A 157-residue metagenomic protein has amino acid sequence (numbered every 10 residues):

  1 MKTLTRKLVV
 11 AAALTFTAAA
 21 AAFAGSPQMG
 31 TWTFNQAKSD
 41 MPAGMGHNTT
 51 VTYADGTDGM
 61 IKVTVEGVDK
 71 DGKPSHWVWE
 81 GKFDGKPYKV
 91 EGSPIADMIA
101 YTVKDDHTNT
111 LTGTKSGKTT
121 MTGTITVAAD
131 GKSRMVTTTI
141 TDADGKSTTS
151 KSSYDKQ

Functional and structural regions predicted by a protein language model:
M1-A12: Bacterial N-terminal signal peptides that target proteins for export
A11-A20: Bacterial N-terminal signal peptides
F23-Q157: Hydrophobic small-molecule pocket/channel-lining residues, especially in calycin-type beta-barrels
